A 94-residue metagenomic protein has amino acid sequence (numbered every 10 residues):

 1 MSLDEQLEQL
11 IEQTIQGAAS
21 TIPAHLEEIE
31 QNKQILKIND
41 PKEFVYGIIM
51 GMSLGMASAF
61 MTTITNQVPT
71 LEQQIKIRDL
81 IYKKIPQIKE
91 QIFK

Functional and structural regions predicted by a protein language model:
M1-E30: Short terminal alpha-helical segments
A19-F60: Amphipathic alpha-helical interaction modules
A24, G55-T63, K83, Q87 (+1 more regions): Amphipathic alpha-helical interaction surfaces
I35-D40, I64-E72: Short, surface-exposed loop/turn segments at secondary-structure junctions
Q67-K94: Amphipathic alpha-helical binding modules
